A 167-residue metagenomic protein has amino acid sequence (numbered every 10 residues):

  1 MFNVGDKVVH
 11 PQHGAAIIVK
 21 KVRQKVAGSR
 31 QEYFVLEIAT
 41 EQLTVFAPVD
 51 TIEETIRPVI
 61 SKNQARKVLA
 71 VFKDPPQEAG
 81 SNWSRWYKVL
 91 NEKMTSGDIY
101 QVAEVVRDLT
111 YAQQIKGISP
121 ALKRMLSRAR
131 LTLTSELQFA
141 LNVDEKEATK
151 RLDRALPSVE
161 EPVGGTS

Functional and structural regions predicted by a protein language model:
M1-T55: A positional/architectural concept
D50-S167: Charge/polar-rich, low-complexity and marginally structured segments
